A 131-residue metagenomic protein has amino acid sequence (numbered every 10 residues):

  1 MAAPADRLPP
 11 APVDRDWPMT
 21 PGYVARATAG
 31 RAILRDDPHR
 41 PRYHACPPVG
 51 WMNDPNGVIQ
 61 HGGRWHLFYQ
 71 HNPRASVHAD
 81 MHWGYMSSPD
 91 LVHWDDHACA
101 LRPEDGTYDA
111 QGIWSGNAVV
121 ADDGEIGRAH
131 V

Functional and structural regions predicted by a protein language model:
M1-H130: Carbohydrate-active catalytic/glycan-binding domains of CAZyme proteins, especially the secreted or lumenal ectodomains
